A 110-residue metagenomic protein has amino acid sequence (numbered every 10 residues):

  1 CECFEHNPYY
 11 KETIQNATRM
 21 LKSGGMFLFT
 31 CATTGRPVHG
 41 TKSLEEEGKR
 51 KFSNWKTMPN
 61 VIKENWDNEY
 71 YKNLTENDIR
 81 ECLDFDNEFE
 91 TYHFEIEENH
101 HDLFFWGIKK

Functional and structural regions predicted by a protein language model:
C1-P8: A short SAM/SAH-binding and catalytic strip from SAM-dependent methyltransferases
P8-K22, M26-K110: S-adenosyl-L-methionine-dependent methyltransferase catalytic module, highlighting the catalytic core
